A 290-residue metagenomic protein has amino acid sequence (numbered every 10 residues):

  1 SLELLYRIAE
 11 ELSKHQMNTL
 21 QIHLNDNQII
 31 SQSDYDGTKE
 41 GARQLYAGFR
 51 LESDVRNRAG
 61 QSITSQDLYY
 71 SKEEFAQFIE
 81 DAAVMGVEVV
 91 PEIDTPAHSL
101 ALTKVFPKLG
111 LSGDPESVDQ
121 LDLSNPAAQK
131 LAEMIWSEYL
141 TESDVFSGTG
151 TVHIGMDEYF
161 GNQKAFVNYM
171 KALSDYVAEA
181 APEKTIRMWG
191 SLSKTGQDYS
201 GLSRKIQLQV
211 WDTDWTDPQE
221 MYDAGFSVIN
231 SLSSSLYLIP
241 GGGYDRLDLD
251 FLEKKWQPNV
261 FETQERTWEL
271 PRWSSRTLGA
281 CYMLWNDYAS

Functional and structural regions predicted by a protein language model:
L4-N27: Catalytic domains of carbohydrate-active enzymes, especially glycoside hydrolases
I8, F78, V89, L173: Aromatic/hydrophobic pocket-lining residues that form π-stacking "cages" and hydrophobic walls in ligand
E11, G201-L202, D214-S290: Flexible, acidic glycine-rich loops studded with aromatic residues
S13, A76, A83, A178 (+1 more regions): Anion (oxyanion) recognition and catalysis
L20-I22, V89-I93, V152-I154, I186-M188 (+3 more regions): Hydrophobic faces of well-ordered beta-strands that scaffold small-molecule active sites in alpha/beta enzyme cores
N25-I29, D94-H98, D157-Y159, W189-T195 (+3 more regions): Active-site beta-loop-alpha junctions enriched in small/polar residues
D26-V84, S99-E133, T141: Aromatic- and acidic-residue-enriched carbohydrate-binding clefts of CAZyme catalytic domains
P107-K108, S112-Q207, W211-S227: Active-site neighborhood of glycoside hydrolase catalytic domains
